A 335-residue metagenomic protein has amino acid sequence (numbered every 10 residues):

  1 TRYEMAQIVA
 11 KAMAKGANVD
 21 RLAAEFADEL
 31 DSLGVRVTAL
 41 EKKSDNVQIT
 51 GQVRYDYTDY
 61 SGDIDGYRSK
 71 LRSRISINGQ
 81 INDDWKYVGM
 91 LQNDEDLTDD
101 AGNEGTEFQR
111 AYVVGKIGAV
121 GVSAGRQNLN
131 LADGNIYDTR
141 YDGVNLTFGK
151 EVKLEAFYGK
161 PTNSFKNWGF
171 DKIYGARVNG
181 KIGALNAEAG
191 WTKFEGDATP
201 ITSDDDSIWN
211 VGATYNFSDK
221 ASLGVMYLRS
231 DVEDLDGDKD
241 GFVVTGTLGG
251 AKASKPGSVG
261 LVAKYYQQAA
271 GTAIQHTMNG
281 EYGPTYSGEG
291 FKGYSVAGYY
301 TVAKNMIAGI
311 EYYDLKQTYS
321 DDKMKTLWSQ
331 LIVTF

Functional and structural regions predicted by a protein language model:
T1-R54: N-terminal periplasmic/intermembrane-space "pro-region" immediately following the signal or transit peptide
R2, G16, R21, V37 (+5 more regions): Outer-membrane beta-barrel pore domains
R2, N46-T58, I64-W191, T214-Y215 (+1 more regions): Outer membrane beta-barrel
Q7, A12, G16, L33 (+6 more regions): Functionally constrained cores in energy, signaling, and assembly domains
